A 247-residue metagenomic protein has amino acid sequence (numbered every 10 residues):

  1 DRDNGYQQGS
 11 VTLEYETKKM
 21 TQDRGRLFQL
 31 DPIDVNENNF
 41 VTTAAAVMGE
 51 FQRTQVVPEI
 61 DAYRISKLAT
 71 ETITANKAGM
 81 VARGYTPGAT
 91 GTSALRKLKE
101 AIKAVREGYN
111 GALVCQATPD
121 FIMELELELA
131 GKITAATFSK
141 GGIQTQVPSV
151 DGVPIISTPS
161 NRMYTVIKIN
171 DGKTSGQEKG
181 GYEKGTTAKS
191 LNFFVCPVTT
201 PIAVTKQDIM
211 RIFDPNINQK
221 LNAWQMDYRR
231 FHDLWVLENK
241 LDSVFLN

Functional and structural regions predicted by a protein language model:
D1-N4, E14-T21, G84-T86, E128-N247: Sequence/fold signature of self-assembling virion shell proteins
Q8-V11: Mature extracellular/passenger domains of Gram-negative fimbrial/pilin and adhesin proteins
E14-K77, R106-P119, R211-V236: Long, contiguous amphipathic alpha-helices that act as assembly "spine/axial" helices in icosahedral shell and virion
G49, G79, T92-S93, T158 (+1 more regions): General helical secondary-structure elements
F51, K97-A101, D242: Short, hydrophobic/aromatic alpha-helical segments in well-folded domains
T54, P58-S93, Q177, K184-S190: Signature of extracytoplasmic/envelope-associated structural regions
T74-V147: Extended, solvent-exposed, turn-rich assembly/linker loops in the middle of proteins
